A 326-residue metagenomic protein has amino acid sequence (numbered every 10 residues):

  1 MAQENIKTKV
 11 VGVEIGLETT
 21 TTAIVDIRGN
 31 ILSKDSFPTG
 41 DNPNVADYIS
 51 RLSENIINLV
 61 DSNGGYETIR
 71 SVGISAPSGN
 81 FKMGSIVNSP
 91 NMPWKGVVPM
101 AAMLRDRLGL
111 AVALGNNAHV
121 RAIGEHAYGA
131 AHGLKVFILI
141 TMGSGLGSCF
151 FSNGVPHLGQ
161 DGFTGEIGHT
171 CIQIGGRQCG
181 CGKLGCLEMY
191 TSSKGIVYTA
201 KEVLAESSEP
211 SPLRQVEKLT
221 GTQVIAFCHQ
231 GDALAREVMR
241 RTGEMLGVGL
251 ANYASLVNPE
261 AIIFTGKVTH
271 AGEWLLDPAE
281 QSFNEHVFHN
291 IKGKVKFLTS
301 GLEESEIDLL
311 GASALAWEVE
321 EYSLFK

Functional and structural regions predicted by a protein language model:
M1-S71, F81-M83, A101-A102, D106-L110 (+3 more regions): ATP-binding/phosphotransfer module of carbohydrate and carboxylate kinases, centering on a glycine-rich
I31, I86, P156-H157: Hydrophobic "anchor" residues
D35-F37, P90, Q160: Short hydrophobic alpha-helix segments
P77-N80, G143-G145, V268: Short glycine-rich anion-binding loops that position phosphate/pyrophosphate groups of nucleotides and phosphorylated
S85-V97: A charged helix-plus-loop insertion that forms the helical arch/lid used to bind and gate nucleic-acid substrates
V112-N116: General beta-strand structural signal in soluble alpha/beta enzymes
N117, G143, A312: Active-site glycine-centered loops adjacent to acidic/histidine catalytic or metal-binding residues that shape
L134-Y190: Glycine-rich phosphate-binding loop of actin/hexokinase-like ATP-binding domains
